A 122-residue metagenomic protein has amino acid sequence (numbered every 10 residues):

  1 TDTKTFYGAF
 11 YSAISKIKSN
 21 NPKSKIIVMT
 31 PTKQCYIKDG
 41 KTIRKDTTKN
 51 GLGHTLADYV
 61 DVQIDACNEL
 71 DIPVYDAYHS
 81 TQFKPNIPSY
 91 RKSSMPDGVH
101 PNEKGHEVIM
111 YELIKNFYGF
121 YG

Functional and structural regions predicted by a protein language model:
T1-Y7, K33-Y36: Oxyanion-hole/transition-state-stabilizing segment in secreted/luminal serine hydrolases and related acyltransferases
D2, Y11, G51-L52: A generic structural signal for short
F10, I27-M29: Conserved, well-ordered alpha-helix/loop/beta-strand core segments that scaffold catalytic motifs
F10-I14, V60: Generic structural signal for well-ordered alpha-helices, preferentially at hydrophobic/aromatic core positions
I14, K18-S19, Y118-Y121: N-terminal cationic-hydrophobic initiation segments that often serve targeting/anchoring roles
S19-K25: A short helix->loop->beta-strand "cap" motif at the edges of active sites that frequently abuts
K25-I27, P73: A structural signal for isolated positions on well-ordered beta-strands in alpha/beta enzyme cores
T32-G122: Catalytic His-Asp segment of secreted/periplasmic serine-dependent ester chemistry enzymes
